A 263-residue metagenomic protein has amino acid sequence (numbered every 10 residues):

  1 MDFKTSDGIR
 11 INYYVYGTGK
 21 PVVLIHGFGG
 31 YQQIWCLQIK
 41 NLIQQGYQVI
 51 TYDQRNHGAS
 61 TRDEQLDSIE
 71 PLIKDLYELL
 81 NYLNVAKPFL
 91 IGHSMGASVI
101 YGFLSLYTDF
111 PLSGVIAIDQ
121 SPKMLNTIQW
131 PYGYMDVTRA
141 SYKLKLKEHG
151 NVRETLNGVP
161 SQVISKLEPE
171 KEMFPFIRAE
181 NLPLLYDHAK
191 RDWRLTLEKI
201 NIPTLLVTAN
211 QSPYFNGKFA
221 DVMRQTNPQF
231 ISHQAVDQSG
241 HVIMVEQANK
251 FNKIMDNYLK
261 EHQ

Functional and structural regions predicted by a protein language model:
M1-R10: N-terminal cap/lid segment of alpha/beta-hydrolase-fold proteins
S6, Y14, Q44, T51-I91 (+2 more regions): Active-site loop/oxyanion-hole signature of alpha/beta-hydrolase fold enzymes
I9-T61: Conserved HGGG/HGGXW glycine-rich cap/lid loop of the alpha/beta-hydrolase fold
Q32-K40, A59-R62, L125-N126, F215-N216 (+1 more regions): Short N-terminal helix/helix-N-cap motif within the alpha/beta-hydrolase-1
Y101-S105, L112-L144: Flexible "cap/lid" loop of the alpha/beta hydrolase fold
T127, Y132, K143-K199: Conserved alpha/beta-hydrolase catalytic His-Asp/Glu region
T204-S239: Conserved loop-alpha-helix segment in the C-terminal half of the alpha/beta-hydrolase fold that carries the catalytic
S239-A248, N252: Catalytic histidine-centered segment of alpha/beta-hydrolase-like enzymes
